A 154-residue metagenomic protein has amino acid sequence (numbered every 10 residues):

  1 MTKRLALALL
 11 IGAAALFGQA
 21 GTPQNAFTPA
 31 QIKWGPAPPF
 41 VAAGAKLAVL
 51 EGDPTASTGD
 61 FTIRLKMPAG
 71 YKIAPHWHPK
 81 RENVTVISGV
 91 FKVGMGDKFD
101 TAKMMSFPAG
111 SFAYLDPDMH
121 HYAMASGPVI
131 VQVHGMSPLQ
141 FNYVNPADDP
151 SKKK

Functional and structural regions predicted by a protein language model:
M1-L5: Positively charged n-region of N-terminal signal peptides that target proteins for export
A6-A15: Bacterial N-terminal signal peptides
Q19-G59, P146-K154: A short, N-terminal "cap"/entry segment at the start of jelly-roll beta-barrel domains of the cupin/DSBH fold
N25-F27, A102-M105, Y122-K154: Double-stranded beta-helix
E51, F61-H78, S106-F112, D116-P117: Conserved short histidine dyad/triad with adjacent acidic residue
P68-Y71, W77-K98: Glycine- and acidic-residue-biased ligand/ion/polar-headgroup-sensing regions
I73-P75, V93-G94, L115, H120-S126: Short beta-strand His + acidic residue motifs that chelate non-heme Fe in jelly-roll/DSBH and cupin folds
F91-A113: Mid-chain, well-packed structural core segment of small domains
